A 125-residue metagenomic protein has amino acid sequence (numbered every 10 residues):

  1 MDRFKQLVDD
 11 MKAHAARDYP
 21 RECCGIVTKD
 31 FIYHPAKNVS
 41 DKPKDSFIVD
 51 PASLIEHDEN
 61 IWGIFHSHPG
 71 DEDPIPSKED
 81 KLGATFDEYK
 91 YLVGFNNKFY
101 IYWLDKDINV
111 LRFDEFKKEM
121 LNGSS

Functional and structural regions predicted by a protein language model:
M1-N60, P69-S125: Conserved beta-strand-loop surface patch within small alpha/beta domains used for substrate/adaptor or ligand engagement
H66: Active-site-adjacent loop/helix segments that line or gate small-molecule/cofactor pockets in enzymes
